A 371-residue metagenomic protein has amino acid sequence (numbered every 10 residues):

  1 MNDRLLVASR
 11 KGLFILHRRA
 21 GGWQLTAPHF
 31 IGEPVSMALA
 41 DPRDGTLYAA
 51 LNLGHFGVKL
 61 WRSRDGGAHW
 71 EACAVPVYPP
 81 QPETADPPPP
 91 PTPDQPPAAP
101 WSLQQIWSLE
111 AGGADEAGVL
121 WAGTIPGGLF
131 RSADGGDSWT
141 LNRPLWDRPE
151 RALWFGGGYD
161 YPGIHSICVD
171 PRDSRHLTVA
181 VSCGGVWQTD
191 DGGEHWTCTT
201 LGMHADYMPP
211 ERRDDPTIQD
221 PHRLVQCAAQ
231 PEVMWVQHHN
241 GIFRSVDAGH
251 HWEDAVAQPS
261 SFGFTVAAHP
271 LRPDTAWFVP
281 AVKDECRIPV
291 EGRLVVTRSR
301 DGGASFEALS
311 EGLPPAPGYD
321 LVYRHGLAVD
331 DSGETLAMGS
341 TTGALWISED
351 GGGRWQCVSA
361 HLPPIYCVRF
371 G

Functional and structural regions predicted by a protein language model:
M1-G371: Extracellular glycan-interacting surfaces
